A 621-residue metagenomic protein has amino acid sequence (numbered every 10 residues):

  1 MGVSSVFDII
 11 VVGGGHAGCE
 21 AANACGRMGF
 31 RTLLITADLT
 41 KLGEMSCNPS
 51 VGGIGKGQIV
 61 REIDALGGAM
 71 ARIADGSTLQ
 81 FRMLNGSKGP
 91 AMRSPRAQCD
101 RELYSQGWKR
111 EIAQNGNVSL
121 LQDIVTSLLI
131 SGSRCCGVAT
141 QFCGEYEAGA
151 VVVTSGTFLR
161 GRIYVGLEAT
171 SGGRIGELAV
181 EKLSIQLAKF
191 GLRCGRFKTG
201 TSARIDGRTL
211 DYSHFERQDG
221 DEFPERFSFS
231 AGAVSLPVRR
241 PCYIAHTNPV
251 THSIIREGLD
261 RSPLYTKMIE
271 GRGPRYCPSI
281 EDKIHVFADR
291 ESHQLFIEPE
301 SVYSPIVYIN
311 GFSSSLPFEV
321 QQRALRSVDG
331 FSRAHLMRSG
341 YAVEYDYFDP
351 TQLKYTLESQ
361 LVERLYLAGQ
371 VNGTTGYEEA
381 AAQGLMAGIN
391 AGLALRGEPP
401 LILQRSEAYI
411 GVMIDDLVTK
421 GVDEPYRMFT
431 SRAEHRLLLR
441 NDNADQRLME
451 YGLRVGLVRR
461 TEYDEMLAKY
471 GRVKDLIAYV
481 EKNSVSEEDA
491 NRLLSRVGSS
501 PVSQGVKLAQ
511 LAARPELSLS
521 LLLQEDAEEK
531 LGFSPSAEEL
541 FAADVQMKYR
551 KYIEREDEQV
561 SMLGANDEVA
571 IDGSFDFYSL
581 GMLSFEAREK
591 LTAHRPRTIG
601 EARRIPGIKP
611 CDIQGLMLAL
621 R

Functional and structural regions predicted by a protein language model:
V3-A17: Beta1/beta-strand and adjacent pyrophosphate-binding region of the FAD-binding site in flavoprotein oxidoreductases
V6, N23-S127, F142, T154-S171 (+4 more regions): Conserved N-terminal/central alpha/beta ligand/cofactor-binding core
V12, E145-G156: Short hydrophobic core segments
D38-T40, K56, S184-Q322, G330 (+2 more regions): An anion/pyrophosphate-binding glycine-rich loop and adjacent beta-alpha core in soluble alpha-beta enzymes
L129-E145: Conserved beta-strand-loop-beta-strand element in the redox core of flavoprotein oxidoreductases
Y308-T374, I402-D415, S536-K590, R595: A glycine-rich dinucleotide-binding beta-alpha-beta segment and adjacent secondary-structure elements that constitute
A380-L401: Internal hydrophobic alpha-helix adjacent to the cofactor/substrate pocket in enzyme cavities
R432, M449-D612, L618-L620: Extended, charge-enriched "interface" segments that sit outside catalytic cores
